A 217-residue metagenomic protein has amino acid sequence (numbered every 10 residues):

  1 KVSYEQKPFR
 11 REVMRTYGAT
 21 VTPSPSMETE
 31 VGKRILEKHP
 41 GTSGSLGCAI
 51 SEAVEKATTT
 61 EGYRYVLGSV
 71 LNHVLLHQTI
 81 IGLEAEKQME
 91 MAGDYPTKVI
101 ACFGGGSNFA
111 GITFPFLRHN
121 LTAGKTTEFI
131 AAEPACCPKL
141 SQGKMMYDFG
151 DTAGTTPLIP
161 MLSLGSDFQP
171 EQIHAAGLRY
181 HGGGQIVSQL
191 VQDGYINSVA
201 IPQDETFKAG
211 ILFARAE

Functional and structural regions predicted by a protein language model:
K1-S43, K139-T152: Active-site-proximal loop->helix
E5-P8, C102-T113, K139-S141: Short glycine/serine/threonine-rich phosphate/pyrophosphate-binding segments that cradle anionic phosphate groups
F9-V13, E84, P115: Alpha-helical scaffold elements adjacent to nucleotide-binding pockets in ATP/GTP-utilizing enzyme cores
M14, A53, A85, V99-A101 (+3 more regions): Buried hydrophobic positions in well-ordered alpha/beta secondary-structure cores of metabolic enzymes
R34-H73, G93, R118-L121, T126 (+1 more regions): Active-site/ligand-binding loops adjacent to catalytic centers
S69-E84: A glycine-rich, Thr/Ser-enriched phosphate-binding loop motif common to dinucleotide/cofactor-binding enzymes
A85, F109-H119: Short Gly/Thr/Asp-enriched flexible loops that form oxyanion-binding sites at enzyme active sites
M91-T97: Short helix-loop-beta connector
